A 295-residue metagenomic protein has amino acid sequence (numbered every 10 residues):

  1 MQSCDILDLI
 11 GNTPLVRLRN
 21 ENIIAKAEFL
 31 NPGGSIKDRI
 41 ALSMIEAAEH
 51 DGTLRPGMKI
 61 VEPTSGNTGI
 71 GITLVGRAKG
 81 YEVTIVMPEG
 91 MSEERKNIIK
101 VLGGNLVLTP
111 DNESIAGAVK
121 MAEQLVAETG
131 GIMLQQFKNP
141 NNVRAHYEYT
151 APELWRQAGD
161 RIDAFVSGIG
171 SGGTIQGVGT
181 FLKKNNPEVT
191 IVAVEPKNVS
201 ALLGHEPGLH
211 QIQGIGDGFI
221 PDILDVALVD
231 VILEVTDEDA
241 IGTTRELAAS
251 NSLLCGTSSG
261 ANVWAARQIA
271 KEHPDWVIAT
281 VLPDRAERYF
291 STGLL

Functional and structural regions predicted by a protein language model:
M1-L295: PLP-dependent amino-acid enzyme catalytic core
